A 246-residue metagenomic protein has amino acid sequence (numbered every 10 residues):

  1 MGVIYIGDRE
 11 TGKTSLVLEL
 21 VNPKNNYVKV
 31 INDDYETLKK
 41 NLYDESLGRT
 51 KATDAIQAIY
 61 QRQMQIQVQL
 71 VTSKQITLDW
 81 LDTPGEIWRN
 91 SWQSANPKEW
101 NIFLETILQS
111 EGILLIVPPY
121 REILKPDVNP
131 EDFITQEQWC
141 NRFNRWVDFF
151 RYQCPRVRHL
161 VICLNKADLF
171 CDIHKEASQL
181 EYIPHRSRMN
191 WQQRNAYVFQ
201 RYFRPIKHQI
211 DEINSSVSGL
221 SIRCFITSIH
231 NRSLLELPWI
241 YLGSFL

Functional and structural regions predicted by a protein language model:
M1-D79: Conserved G1/Walker A P-loop phosphate-binding module
I4, D79, H159-V161, R223-F225: A structural signal for isolated positions on well-ordered beta-strands in alpha/beta enzyme cores
G12-K13, N195-F203, F225-L246: Conserved GTPase G-domain signal focused on the G5
G12-K13, W88-R89, E122-K125, L169-I173 (+1 more regions): Short catalytic/ligand-binding loop motif for oxyanion handling, primarily in non-cytosolic enzymes, centered on
L18, S91-S94, D127-N129, K175-E176 (+1 more regions): Short coil/turn segments at secondary-structure boundaries
Y60-E111, R121-V128: Switch II of P-loop NTPase G domains
E99-S216: Conserved C-terminal guanine-recognition region of P-loop GTPase G domains, centered on the G4
Q209-H230: Beta-strand-loop-alpha "switch" segments that mediate conformational coupling across diverse proteins
